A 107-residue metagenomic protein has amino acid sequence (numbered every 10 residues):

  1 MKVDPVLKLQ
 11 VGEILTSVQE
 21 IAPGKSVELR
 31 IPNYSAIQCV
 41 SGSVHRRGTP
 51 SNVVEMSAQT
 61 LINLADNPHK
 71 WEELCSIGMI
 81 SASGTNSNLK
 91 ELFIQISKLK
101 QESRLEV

Functional and structural regions predicted by a protein language model:
M1-V107: Feature captures hydrophobic
